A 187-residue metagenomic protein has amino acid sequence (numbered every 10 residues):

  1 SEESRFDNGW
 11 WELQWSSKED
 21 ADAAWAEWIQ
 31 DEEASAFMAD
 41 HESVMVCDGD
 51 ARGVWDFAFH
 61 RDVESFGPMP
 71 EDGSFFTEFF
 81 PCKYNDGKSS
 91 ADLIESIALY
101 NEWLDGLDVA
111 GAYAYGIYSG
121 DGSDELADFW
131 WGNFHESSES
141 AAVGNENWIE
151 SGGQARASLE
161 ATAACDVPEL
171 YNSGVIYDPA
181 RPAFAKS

Functional and structural regions predicted by a protein language model:
S1-S187: Short S/T/G/P-rich N-terminal loop/turn motif that feeds into the first structured element of a domain
